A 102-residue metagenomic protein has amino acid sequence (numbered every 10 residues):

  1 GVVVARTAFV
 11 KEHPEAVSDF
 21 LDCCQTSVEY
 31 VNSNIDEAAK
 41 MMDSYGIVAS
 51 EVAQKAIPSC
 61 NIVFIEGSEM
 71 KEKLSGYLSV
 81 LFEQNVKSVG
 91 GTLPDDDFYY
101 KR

Functional and structural regions predicted by a protein language model:
G1-F9, P58-S59, D96-R102: Periplasmic-binding protein-like
V10-Q84: Secondary-structure end/capping motifs
S75, S79-R102: Conserved C-terminal helix/tail region of periplasmic/extracytoplasmic solute-binding proteins
